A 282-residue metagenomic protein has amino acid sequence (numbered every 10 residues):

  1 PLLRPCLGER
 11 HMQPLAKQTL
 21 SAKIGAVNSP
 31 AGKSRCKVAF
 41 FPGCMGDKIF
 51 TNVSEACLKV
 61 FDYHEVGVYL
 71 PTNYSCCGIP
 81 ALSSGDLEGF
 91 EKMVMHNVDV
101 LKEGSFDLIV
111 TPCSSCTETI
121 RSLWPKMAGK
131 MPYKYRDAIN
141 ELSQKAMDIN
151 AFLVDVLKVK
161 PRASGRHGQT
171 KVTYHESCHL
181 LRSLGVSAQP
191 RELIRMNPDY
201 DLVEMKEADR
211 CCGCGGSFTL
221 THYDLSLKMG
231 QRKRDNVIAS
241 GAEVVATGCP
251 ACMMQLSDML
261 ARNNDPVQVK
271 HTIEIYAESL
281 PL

Functional and structural regions predicted by a protein language model:
P1-L282: Iron-sulfur cluster-binding electron-transfer modules in prokaryotic oxidoreductases
